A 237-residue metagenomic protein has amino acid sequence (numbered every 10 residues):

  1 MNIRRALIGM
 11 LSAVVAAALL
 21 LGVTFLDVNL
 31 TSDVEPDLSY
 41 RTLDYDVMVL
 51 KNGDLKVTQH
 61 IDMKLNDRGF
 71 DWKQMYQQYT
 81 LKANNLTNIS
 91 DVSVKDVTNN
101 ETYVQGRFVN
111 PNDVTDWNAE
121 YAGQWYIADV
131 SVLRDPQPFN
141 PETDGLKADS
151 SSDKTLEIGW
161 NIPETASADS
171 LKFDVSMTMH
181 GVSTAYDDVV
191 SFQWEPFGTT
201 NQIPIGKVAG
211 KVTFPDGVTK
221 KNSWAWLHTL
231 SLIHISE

Functional and structural regions predicted by a protein language model:
N2-L232, S236: Lumenal/extracellular ectodomains and adaptor appendage modules of the eukaryotic vesicle/secretory system
